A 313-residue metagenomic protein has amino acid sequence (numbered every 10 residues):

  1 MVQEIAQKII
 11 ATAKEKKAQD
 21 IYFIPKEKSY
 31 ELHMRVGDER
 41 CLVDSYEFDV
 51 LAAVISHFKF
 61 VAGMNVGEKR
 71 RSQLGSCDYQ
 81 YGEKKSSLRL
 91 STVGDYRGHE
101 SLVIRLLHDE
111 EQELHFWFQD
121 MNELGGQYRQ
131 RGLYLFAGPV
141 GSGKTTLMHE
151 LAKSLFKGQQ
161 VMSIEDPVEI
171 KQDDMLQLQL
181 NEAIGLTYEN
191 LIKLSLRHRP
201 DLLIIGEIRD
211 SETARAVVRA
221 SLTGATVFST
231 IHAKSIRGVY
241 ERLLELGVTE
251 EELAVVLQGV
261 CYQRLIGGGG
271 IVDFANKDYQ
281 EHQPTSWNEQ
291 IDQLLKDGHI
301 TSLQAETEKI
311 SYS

Functional and structural regions predicted by a protein language model:
M1-S313: Short, flexible helix-loop junctions that flank or precede catalytic/ligand sites
